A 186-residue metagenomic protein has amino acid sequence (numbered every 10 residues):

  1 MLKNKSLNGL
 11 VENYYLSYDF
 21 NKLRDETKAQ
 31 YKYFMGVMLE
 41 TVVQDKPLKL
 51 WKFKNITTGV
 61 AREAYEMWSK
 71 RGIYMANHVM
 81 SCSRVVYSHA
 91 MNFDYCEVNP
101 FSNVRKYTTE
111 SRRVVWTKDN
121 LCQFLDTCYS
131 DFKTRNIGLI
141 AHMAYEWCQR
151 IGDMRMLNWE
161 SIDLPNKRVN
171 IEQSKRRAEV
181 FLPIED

Functional and structural regions predicted by a protein language model:
M1, E12-E26, Y33-R112, D126-C128: N-terminal core-binding DNA-recognition domain of tyrosine recombinases/integrases
L7, T27, Y31, M75 (+4 more regions): Hydrophobic (often cysteine-bearing) scaffold residues that line and stabilize catalytic clefts of nucleotide/cofactor
N8, G59, D119-C122, G152 (+1 more regions): Residues in well-ordered alpha-helical elements
K54, V98, R135, P165 (+1 more regions): Major-groove DNA-contacting interfaces characterized by cationic-aromatic clusters
N55, V115, F181-P183: Short aromatic/basic micro-patch
I73, N77-V79, N92, C96 (+3 more regions): Basic, Lys/Arg- and aromatic-enriched nucleic-acid-binding interface segment
R84, R155-M156: Short, surface-exposed helix/turn micro-motifs that flank interaction/cofactor sites
N120, M156-D186: Conserved tyrosine-mediated DNA breakage-rejoining catalytic core shared by Y-recombinases
